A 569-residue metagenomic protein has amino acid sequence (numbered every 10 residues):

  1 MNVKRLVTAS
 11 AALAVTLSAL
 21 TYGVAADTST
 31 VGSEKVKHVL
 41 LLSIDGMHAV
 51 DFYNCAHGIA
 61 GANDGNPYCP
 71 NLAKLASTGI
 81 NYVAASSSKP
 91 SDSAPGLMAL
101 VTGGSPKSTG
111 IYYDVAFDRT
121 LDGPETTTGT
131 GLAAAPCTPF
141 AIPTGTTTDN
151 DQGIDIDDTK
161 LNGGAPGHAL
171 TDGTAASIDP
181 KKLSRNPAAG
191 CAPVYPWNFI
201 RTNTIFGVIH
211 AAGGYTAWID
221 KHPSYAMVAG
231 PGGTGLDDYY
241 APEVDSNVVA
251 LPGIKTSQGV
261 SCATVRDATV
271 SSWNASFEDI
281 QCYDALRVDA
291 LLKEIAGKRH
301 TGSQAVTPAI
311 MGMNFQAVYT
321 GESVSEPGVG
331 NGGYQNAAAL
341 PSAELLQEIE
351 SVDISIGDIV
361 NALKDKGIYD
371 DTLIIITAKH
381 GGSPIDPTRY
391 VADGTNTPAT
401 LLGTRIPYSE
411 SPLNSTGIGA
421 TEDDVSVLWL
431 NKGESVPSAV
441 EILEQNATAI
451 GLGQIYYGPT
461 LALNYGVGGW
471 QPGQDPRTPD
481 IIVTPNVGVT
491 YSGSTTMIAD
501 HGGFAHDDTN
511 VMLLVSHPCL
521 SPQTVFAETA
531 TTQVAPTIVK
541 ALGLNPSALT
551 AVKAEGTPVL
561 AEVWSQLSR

Functional and structural regions predicted by a protein language model:
S10-A19: Bacterial N-terminal signal peptides
F52-G110, Y215-A217: Short, structured active-site-proximal loop/turn typified by the sulfatase FGly-forming signature C/S-X-P-X-R
N81-V101, I219-A229, Q316, V552-V559: Short, solvent-exposed turn/loop segments enriched in Gly/Ser/Thr/Pro and often Arg
P143-A188, P193-G259, L549: Catalytic-site neighborhoods of secreted/periplasmic enzymes that process anionic sulfate/phosphate groups
D172-R185, N198-N203, L413-T537, A541: Active-site neighborhoods of enzymes that stabilize oxyanions during catalysis
H222-P223, M227-D238, R299-S351, T388-Y390: Active-site His/acidic residue clusters
E350-D393, N464, I538: Metal-dependent active-site segment of extracytoplasmic phospho-/sulfohydrolases and closely related
D371, I375-G433: Acidic/histidine-rich catalytic neighborhood
